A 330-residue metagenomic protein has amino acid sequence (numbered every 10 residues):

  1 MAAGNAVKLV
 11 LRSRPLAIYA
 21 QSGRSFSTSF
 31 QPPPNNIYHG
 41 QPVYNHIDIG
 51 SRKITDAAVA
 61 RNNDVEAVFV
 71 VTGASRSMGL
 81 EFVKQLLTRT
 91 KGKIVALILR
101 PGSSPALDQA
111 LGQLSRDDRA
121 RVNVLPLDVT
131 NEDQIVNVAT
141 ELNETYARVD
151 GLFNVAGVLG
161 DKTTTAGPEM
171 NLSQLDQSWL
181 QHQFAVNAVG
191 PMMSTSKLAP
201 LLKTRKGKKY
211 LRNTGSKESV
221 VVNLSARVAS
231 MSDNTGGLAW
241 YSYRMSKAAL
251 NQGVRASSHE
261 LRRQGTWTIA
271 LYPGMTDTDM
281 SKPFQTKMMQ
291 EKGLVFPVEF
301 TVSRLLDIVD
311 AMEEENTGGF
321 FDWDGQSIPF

Functional and structural regions predicted by a protein language model:
A2-V70, K84, K93: Non-catalytic terminal and boundary segments that flank Rossmann-like NAD(P)-dependent oxidoreductase
T72-Q85: N-terminal Rossmann NAD(P)H-binding glycine-rich loop of SDR-like oxidoreductase domains
L87-L107: Conserved glycine-rich Rossmann-like NAD(P)H-binding loop of the short-chain dehydrogenase/reductase
L114-D133: Rossmann-fold cofactor-recognition segment
D128-R148: Conserved Rossmann-fold cofactor-binding substructure of NAD(P)-dependent oxidoreductases
V158-V189, A199-R263: Catalytic loop of short-chain dehydrogenase/reductase
K162, S230-N234, Y272-Q285: Short beta-loop-alpha junction of Rossmann-like oxidoreductase domains
A270, K282, T286-F330: C-terminal helical subdomain
